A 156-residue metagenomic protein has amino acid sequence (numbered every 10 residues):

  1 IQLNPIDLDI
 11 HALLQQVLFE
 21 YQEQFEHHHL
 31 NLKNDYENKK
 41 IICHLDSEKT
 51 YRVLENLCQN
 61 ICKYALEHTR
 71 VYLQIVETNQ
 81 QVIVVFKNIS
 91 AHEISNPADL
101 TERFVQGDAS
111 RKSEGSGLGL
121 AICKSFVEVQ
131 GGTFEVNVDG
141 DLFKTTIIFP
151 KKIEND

Functional and structural regions predicted by a protein language model:
N4-D7, E26, N31-I41: Conserved catalytic submotifs in the C-terminal HATPase_c
T50-L54: A residue-level detector for a conserved hydrophobic packing site within the catalytic ATP-binding domain
I61-C62: Short helix-loop "hinge" at the ATP-lid/N-box region of the Bergerat-fold HATPase_c
H68-Q80: Short beta-strand/loop element within the Bergerat-fold HATPase_c
H92-V105: Short conserved segment of the HATPase_c
G119, C123: Short alpha-helical Gxxx[C/S/T] motif in the catalytic ATP-binding
G131-G132: Conserved glycine-rich
